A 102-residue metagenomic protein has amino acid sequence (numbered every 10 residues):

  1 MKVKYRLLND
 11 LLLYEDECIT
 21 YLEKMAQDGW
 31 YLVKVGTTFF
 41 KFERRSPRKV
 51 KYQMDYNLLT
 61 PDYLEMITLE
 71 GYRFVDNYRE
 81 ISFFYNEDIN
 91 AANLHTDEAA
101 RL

Functional and structural regions predicted by a protein language model:
M1-L102: Terminus-proximal functional modules
